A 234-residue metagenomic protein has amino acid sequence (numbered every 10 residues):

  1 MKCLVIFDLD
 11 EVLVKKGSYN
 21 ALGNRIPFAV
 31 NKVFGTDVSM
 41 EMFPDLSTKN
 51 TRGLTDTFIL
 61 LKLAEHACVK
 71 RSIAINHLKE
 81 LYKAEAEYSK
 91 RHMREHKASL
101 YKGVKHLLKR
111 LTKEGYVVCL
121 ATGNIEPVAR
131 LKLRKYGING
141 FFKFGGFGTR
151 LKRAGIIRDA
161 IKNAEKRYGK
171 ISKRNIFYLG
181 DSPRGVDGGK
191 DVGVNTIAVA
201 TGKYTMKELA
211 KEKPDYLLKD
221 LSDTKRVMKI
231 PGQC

Functional and structural regions predicted by a protein language model:
M1-F7, K70, N175, Q233-C234: Non-catalytic pre-domain segments flanking phosphatase-related domains
M1-S47, L61: Active-site neighborhood of HAD-like aspartate-dependent phosphohydrolases
L4-I6, K90-L120, R130: Short, acidic loop-to-helix structural element flanking the phosphoryl-transfer center in phosphate-processing enzymes
G23-P27, T57-S72, A160-K162: Helix-loop "lid/cap" segments that line or gate small-molecule binding pockets
E65-H106: Metal-dependent phosphoesterase signature
I125-F177, P183-V192: Substrate-recognition "cap/lid" segment bordering the active-site pocket of phosphatases
G146-F147, Y216-L221: Short acidic-hydrophobic, aromatic-tinged amphipathic segments that line or gate anion-handling sites
Y178-L218: Acidic, Mg2+-coordinating phosphoryl-transfer loop and its flanking beta/alpha structural elements, shared across
